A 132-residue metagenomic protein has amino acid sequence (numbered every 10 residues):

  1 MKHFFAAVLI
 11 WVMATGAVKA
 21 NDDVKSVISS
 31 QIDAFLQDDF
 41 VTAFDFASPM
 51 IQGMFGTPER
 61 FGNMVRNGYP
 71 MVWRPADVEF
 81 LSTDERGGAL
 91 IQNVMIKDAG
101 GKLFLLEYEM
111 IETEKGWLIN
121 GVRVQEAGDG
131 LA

Functional and structural regions predicted by a protein language model:
M1-F4: Positively charged n-region of N-terminal signal peptides that target proteins for export
A6-I10, A14: Hydrophobic helical h-region of N-terminal Sec-dependent signal peptides in bacterial secretory/periplasmic proteins
W11, M50, E126: Residue-level detector of flexible, active-site-proximal loop/helix-junction positions within diverse enzyme catalytic
T15-A20: Sec/Tat signal peptide C-region and signal peptidase I cleavage site
D22-S26, S30, F40-G87: Short solvent-exposed beta->alpha transition segments
S82-A132: Exposed beta-sheet edge and beta->alpha loop/turn motif
